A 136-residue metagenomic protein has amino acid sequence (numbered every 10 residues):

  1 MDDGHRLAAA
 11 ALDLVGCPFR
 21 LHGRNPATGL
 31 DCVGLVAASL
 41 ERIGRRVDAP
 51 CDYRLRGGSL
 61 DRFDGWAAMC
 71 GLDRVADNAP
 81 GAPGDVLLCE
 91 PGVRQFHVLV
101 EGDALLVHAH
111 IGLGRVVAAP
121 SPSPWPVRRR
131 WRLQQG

Functional and structural regions predicted by a protein language model:
M1-L30: N-terminal intrinsically disordered, low-complexity, charge/repeat-rich segments that act as generic
D2-A8, P50-V116, P120, G136: ...with weaker cross-activation on analogous glycine-rich loops/strands in unrelated enzymes
D13, E41, A68: Short polybasic/polar patches that bind polyanions
F19, G71-D77, V127-R129: Short secondary-structure junctions
R24-I43: Active-site nucleophilic cysteine motif
E41-D48, V107: Bacterial peptidoglycan biogenesis and beta-lactam-recognition machinery
S121-G136: Glycine- and charge-enriched low-complexity intrinsically disordered segments
